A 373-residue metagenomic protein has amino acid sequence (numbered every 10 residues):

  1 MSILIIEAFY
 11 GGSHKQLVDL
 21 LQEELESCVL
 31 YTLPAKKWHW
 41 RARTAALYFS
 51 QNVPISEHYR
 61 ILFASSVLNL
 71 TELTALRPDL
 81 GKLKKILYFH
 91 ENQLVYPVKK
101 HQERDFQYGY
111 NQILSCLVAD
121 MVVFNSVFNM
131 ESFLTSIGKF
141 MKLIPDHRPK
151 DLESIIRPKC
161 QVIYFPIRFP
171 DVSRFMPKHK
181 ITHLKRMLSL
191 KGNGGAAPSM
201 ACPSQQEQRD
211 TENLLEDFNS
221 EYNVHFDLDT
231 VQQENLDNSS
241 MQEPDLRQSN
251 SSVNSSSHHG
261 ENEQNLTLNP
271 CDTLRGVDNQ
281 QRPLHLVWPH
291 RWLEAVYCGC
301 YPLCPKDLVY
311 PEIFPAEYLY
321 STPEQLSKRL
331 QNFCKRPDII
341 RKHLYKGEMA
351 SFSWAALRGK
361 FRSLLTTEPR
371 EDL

Functional and structural regions predicted by a protein language model:
M1-Y59, P244, S249: N-terminal subdomain of nucleotide-sugar transferases
Y31, I163-Y164, L319-S321: Hydrophobic residues at beta-strand termini and immediately following loops that shape nucleotide-binding pockets
W40-T44, K335-L373: A charged, aromatic-enriched C-terminal amphipathic alpha-helix characteristic of glycosyltransferases across folds
W40-V118, V127: Extended catalytic core of nucleotide-activated donor transferases of GT-like folds
V118-R275: Donor nucleotide-sugar binding/catalytic pocket of nucleotide-sugar-dependent glycosyltransferases
Q280-R291, C300: Acidic donor-binding loop of glycosyltransferase active sites
E294-C304: Short hydrophobic beta-strand element within catalytic cores of glycosyltransferases and related nucleotide-activated
P305-K306, P311-K335: Change "using UDP/GDP/dTDP sugars" to "using nucleotide sugars
